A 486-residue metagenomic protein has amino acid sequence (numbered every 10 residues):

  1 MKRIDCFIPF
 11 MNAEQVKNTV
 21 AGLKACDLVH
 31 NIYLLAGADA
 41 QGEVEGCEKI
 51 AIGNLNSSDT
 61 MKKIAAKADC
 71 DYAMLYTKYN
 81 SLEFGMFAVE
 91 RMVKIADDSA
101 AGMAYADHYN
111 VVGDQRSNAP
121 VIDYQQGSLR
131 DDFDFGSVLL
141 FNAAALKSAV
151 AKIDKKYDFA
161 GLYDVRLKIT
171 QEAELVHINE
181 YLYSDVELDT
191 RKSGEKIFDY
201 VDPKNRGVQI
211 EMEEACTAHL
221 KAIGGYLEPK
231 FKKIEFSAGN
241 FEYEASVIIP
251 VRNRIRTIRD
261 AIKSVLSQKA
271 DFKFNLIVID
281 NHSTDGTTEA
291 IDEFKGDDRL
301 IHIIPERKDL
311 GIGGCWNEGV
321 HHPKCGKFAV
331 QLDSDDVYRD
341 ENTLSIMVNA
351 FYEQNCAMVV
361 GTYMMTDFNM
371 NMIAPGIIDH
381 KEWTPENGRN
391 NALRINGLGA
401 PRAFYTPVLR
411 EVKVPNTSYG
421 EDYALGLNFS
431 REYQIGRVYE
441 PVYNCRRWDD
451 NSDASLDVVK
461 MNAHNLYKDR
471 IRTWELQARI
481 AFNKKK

Functional and structural regions predicted by a protein language model:
I4-Q15, C26, A245-T257, A261 (+3 more regions): A conserved hydrophobic helix/loop-capping motif in glycosyltransferases and polysaccharide synthases
A21-H30, K263-K273: Short, acidic, metal-binding catalytic loop of nucleotide-sugar glycosyltransferases
A36-E43, S81, D280-A290, K308: A conserved acidic beta->alpha catalytic loop
G53-A68, E306-K324: Glycine-rich, basic loop-to-helix element that forms the pyrophosphate-binding segment of sugar-nucleotide handling
C70-E83, G326-V337: Short beta-strand-to-loop acidic/aromatic patch adjacent to the donor-nucleotide binding site
S81, M86-N118, N342-P375: Conserved donor NDP-sugar-binding/catalytic core segment of glycosyltransferases
S117-F141, E382-A403: A recurrent flexible, glycine/aromatic-enriched loop bordering the glycosyltransferase active site that acts as
K156-V165, S418-L425: Acidic donor-binding loop at a coil-to-helix junction in glycosyltransferase catalytic cores that engages
